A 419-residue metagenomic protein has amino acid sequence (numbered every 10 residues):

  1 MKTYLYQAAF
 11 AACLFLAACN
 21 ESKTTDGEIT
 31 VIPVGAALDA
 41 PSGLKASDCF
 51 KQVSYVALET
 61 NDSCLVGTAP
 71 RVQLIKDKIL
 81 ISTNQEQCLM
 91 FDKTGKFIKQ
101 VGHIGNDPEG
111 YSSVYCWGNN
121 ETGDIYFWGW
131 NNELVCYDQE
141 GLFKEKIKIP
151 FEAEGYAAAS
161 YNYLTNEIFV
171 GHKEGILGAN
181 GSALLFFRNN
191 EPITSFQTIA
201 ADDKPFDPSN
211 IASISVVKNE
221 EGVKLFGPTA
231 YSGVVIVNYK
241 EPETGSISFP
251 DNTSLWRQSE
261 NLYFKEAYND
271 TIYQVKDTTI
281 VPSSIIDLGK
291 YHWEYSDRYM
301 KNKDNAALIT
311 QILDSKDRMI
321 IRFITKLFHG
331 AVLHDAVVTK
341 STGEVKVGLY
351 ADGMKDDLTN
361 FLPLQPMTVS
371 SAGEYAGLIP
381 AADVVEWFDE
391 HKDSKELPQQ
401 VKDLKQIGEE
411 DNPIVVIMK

Functional and structural regions predicted by a protein language model:
L16-A18: C-terminal motif of bacterial Sec signal peptides marking the signal peptidase cleavage site
T24-Y55: Blade/loop signatures of beta-propeller domains
P41, V53-E86: Beta-strand-rich domains and repeat architectures in extracellular enzymes and scaffolds, especially beta-propellers
E59-C64, T68, F91, K96-W130 (+1 more regions): Blade-loop segments of beta-propeller domains
G67-R71, Y111-W117, A153-Y163, D203-P205 (+4 more regions): Repeated scaffold domains used in trafficking and secretory/extracellular systems, primarily beta-propellers
K78-T83, G123-G129, N166-G178, L184-L185 (+3 more regions): Short beta-strand elements that form the blades of beta-propeller/WD-repeat-like and other beta-sheet-rich scaffold
D203-Y239: Short, small/polar-rich motifs associated with maturation and membrane association, primarily at protein termini
S283-N305, S341-A372, V385: Conserved blade-ending motifs and adjacent loop-strand segments that build the rim/top face of beta-propeller domains
